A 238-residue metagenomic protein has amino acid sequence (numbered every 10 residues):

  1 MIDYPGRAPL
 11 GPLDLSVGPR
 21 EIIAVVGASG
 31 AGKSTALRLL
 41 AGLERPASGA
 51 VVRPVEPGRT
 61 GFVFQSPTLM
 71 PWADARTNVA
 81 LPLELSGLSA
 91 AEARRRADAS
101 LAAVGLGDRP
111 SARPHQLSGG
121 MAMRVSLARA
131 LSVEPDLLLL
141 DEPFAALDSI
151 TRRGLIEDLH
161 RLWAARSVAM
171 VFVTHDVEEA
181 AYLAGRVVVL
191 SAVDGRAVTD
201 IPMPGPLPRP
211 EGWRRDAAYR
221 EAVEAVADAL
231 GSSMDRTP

Functional and structural regions predicted by a protein language model:
M1-P12, P19: A short, flexible loop at the N-terminus of ABC-type nucleotide-binding domains that lies
V26-A28: The feature captures the beta-strand-to-loop junction immediately N-terminal to the Walker
A41: Helix-to-loop junction immediately C-terminal to a conserved catalytic motif
A73-A80: Short coil-to-helix segment of the ABC ATPase nucleotide-binding domain corresponding to the Q-loop/switch region
E84, A91-R109, R161: Conserved ABC ATPase "signature" region
A112-H115, V133: Conserved signature/switch motifs of ABC ATPase nucleotide-binding domains
L138-D141: Catalytic Walker B motif of ABC-type/P-loop ATPase nucleotide-binding domains
